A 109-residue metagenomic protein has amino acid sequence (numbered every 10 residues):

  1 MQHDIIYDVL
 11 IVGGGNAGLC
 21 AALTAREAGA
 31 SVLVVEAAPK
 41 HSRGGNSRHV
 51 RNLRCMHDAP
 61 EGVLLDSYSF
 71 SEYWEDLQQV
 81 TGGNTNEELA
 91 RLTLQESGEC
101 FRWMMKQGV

Functional and structural regions predicted by a protein language model:
H3-A17, L33: Beta1/beta-strand and adjacent pyrophosphate-binding region of the FAD-binding site in flavoprotein oxidoreductases
A25: Aromatic pocket-lining residues of Rossmann-like dinucleotide-binding sites
S31, A37-V109: Conserved N-terminal/central alpha/beta ligand/cofactor-binding core
